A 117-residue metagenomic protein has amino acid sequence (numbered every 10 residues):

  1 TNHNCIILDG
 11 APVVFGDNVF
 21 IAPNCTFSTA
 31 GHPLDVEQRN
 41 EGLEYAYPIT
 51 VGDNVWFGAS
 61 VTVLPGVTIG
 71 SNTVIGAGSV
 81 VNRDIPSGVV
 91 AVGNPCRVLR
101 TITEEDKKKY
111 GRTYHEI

Functional and structural regions predicted by a protein language model:
T1-T68, N94, T101-T103, K107-R112: Flexible, glycine/small-residue-enriched loop-and-beta-strand segment within the central core of proteins
V14, G52, V74-G76, V80 (+1 more regions): A generic "structured core" feature
T68-G70, I85: Extended beta-solenoid/beta-helix repeat architectures
R83, R100: Short helix N-cap motif at coil->helix boundaries in the Bergerat
P86-S87, V92-P95: Acidic, glycine-centered active-site loop in nucleotide-sugar glycosyltransferases
